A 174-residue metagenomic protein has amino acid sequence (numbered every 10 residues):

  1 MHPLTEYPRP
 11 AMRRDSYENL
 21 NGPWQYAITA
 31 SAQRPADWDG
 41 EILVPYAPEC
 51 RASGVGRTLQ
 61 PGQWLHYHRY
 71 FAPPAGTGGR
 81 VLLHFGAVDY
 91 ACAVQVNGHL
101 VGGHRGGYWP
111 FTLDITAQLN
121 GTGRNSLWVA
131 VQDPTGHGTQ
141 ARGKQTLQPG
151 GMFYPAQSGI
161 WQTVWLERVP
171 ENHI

Functional and structural regions predicted by a protein language model:
P3-A11, S16, Q25-A30, R57 (+1 more regions): Accessory beta-strand-rich segments of carbohydrate-active enzymes
L20-P45: Predominantly extracellular/luminal regions of secreted and cell-surface proteins, especially disulfide-bonded
L43-A47, H137-Q140: Short amphipathic alpha-helical segments, especially helix-boundary/capping motifs
E49-G56: N-terminal glycine-rich cofactor-binding segment
